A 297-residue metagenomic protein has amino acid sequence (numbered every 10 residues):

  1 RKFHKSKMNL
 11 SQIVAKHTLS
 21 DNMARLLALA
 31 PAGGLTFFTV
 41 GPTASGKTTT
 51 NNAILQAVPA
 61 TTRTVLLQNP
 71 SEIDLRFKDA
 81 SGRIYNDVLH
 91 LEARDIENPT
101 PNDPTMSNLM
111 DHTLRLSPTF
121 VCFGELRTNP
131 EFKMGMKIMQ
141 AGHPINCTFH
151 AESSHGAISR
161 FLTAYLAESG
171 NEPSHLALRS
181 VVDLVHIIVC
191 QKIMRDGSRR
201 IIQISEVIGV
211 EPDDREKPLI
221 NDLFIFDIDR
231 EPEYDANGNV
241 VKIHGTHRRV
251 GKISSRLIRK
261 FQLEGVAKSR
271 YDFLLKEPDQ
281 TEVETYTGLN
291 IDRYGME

Functional and structural regions predicted by a protein language model:
R1-G33: P-loop NTP-binding catalytic core
L29, H112, K137-I138, K252 (+2 more regions): Hydrophobic/aromatic ligand-binding patch that stacks against planar heteroaromatic rings of cofactors or nucleotides
G34-V40, Q56-R179, K192: Switch/coupling sub-region of P-loop NTPases
A44: Walker A (P-loop) phosphate-binding loop of P-loop NTPases
K47: Conserved lysine of the Walker
T50, I54: Hydrophobic positions on the alpha1 helix immediately C-terminal to the Walker A/P-loop
A177-P212: Phosphate-binding/switch region of NTP-binding enzymes
Q203-E297: NTP-binding/hydrolysis catalytic cores, primarily Walker-type P-loop NTPases
